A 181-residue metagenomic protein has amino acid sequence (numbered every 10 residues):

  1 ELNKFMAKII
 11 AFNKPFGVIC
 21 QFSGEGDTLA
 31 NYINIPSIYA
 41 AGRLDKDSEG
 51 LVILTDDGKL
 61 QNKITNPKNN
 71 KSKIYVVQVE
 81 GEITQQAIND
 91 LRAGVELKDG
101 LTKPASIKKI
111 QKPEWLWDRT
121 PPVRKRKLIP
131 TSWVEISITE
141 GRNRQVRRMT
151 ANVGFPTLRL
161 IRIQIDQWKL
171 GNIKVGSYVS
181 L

Functional and structural regions predicted by a protein language model:
L2-L181: RNA pseudouridine synthases
